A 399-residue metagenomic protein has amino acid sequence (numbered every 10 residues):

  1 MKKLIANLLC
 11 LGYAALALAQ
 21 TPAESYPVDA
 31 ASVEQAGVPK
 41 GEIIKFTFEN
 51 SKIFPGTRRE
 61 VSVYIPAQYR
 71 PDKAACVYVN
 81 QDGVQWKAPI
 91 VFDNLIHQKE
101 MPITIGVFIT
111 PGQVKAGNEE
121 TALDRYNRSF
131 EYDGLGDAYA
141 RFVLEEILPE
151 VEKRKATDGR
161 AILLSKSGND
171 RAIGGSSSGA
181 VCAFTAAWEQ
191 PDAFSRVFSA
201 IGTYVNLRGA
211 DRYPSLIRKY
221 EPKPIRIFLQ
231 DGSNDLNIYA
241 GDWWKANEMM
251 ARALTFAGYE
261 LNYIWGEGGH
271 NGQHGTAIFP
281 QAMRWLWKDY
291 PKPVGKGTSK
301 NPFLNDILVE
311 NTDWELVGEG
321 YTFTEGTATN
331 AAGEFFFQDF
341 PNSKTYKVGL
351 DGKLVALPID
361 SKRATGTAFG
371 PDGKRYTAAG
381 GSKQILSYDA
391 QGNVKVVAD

Functional and structural regions predicted by a protein language model:
M1-L4: Positively charged n-region of N-terminal signal peptides that target proteins for export
Q20-G295: Non-catalytic cap/lid and distal C-terminal segments of serine-dependent acyl enzymes
P293-D399: Sequence-structural signature of mature extracellular/luminal beta-sheet repeat domains, prominently beta-propellers
